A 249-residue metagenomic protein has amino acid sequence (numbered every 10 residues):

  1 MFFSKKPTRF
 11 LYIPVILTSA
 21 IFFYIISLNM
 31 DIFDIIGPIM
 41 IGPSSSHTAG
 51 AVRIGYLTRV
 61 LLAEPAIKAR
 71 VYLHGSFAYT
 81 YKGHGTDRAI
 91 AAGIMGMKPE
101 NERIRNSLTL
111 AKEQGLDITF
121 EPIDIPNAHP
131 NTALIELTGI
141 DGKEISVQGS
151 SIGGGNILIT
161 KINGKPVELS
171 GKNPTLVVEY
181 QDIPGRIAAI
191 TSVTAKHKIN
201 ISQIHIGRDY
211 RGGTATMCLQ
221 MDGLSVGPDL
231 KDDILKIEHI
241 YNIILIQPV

Functional and structural regions predicted by a protein language model:
F3-K6: Polybasic, lysine-rich low-complexity intrinsically disordered segments
Y12-N29: Short, Lys/Arg-enriched N-terminal segments with co-localized hydrophobic residues within the first ~10-30 amino acids
S27-I32, A63-I67: Acidic-glycine-rich active-site phosphate/pyrophosphate-binding loop
P38-G55: Conserved phosphate/anionic-ligand binding catalytic regions in large, soluble enzymes, centered on
A66-G75: Beta-strand segments within the central parallel beta-sheet cores of soluble alpha/beta enzyme folds
H74-T109, E113: A structural-propensity feature for long, helix-poor, extended segments
K112, D117-V147: C-terminal edge-of-domain segments
I123, Q148-V249: A conserved regulatory-domain signal marking ACT and ACT-like small-molecule sensing domains and adjacent regulatory
